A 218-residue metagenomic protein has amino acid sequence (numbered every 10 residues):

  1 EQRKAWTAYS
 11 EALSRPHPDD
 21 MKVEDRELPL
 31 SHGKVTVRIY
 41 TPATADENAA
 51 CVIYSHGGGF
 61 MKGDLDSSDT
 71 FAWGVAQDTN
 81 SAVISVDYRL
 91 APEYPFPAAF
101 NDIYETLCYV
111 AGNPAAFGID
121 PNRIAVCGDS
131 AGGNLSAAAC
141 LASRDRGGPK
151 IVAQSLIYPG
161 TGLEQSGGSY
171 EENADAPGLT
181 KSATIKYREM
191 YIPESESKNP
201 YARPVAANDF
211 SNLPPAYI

Functional and structural regions predicted by a protein language model:
E1-H17: N-terminal targeting or regulatory segments adjacent to alpha/beta-hydrolase or S9 domains
L13-I218: Alpha/beta-hydrolase superfamily serine-hydrolase fold, recognizing
